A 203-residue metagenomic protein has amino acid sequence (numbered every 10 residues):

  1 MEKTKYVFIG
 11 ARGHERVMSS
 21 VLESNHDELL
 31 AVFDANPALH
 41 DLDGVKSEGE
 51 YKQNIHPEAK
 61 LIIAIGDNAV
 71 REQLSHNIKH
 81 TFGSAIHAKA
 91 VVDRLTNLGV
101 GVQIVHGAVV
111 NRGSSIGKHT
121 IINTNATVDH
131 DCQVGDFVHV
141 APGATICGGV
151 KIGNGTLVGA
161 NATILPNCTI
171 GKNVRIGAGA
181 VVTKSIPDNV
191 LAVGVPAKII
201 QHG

Functional and structural regions predicted by a protein language model:
M1-K5, P57, Q201-G203: Short, Lys/Arg-enriched, disordered terminal segments
M1-K52: Hydrophobic, well-ordered beta-alpha structural blocks that scaffold small-molecule cofactor pockets
G10, L61, F82, D129-H130: Generic structural signal for conserved hydrophobic packing positions in ordered secondary structure
G13-H14, A69-V70, V181: Short alpha-helical
R16-S20, E72, K184, Q201: Alpha-helical elements of the RecA-like P-loop NTPase motor core of helicases
S19-L22, V45, Q73-N77, I116 (+1 more regions): Short amphipathic alpha-helical segments
P37-D93: Phosphate-bearing ligand-interacting subdomains that bind or position ATP/ADP/UDP/GDP/NAD(P) or nucleotide-linked
A85-V193, A197-I200: Structural signal for interior beta-strand "rungs" in well-ordered beta-sheet cores of soluble enzyme domains
